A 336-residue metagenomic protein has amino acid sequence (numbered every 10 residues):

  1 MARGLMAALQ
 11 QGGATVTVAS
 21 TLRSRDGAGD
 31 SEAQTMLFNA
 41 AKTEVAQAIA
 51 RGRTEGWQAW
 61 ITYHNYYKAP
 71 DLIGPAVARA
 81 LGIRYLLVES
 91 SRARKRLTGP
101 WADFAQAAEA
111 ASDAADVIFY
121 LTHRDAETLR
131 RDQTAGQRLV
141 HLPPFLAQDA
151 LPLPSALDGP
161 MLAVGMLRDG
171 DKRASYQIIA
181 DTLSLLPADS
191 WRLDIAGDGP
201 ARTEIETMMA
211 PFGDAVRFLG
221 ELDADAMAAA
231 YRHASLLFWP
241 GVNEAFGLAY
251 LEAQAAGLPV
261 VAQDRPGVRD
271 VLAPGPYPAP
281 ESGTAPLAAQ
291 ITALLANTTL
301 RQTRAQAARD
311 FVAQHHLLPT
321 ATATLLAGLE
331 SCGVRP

Functional and structural regions predicted by a protein language model:
E89, P100-I118: Membrane-proximal helix-turn-helix segments that form the acceptor-binding/catalytic region of lipid-linked
D113-P152, A163: Donor nucleotide-sugar binding/catalytic pocket of nucleotide-sugar-dependent glycosyltransferases
L153-A174, A180-S184, D194: Conserved donor-binding/catalytic core segment of Leloir-type glycosyltransferases
T203-D225: Nucleotide-activated donor-binding/catalytic signature segment of Leloir-type glycosyltransferases, i.e., the conserved
E221-L222, A229-A234: Short alpha-helical donor nucleotide-sugar binding micro-motif in glycosyltransferases
V242: Aromatic "clamp/platform" in nucleotide-sugar-dependent glycosyltransferases that forms part of the donor/acceptor
P259-A262: Short hydrophobic beta-strand element within catalytic cores of glycosyltransferases and related nucleotide-activated
A273-A285, A293-T298: Conserved acidic donor-binding segment of nucleotide-sugar-dependent glycosyltransferases
